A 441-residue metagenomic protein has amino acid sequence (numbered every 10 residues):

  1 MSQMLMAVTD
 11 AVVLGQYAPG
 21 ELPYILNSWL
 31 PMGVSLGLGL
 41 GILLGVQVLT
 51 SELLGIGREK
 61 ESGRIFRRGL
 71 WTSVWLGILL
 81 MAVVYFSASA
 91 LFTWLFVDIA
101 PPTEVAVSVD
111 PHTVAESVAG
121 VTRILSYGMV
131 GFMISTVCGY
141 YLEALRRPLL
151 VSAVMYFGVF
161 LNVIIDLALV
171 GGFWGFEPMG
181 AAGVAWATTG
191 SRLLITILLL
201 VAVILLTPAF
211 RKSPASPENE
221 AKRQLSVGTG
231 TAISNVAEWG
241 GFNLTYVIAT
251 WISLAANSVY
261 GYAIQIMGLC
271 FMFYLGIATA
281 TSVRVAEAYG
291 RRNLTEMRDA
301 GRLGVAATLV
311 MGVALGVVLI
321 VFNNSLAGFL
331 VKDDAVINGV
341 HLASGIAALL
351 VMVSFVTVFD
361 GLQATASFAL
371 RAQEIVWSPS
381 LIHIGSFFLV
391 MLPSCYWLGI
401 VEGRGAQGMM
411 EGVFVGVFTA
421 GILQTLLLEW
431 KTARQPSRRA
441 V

Functional and structural regions predicted by a protein language model:
M1-D10, I124, S135, G158 (+5 more regions): Transmembrane helical elements of multi-pass membrane transporters/channels
M4-P23, T93-H112, A168-M179, W239-L269 (+2 more regions): Helix-terminus/linker motif at the lipid-water interface of multi-pass membrane proteins
Q16-P19, L53-I56, A144-L145, G175-P178 (+4 more regions): Helix-loop interface residues and adjacent transmembrane-helix termini in multi-pass membrane transporters, primarily
P19-L30, T122, A185, L254-L269 (+2 more regions): Small-residue hotspots at the loop-to-helix junctions and early N-terminal turns of transmembrane alpha-helices
Y24-Y85, F132-R146, V151, V259-N323 (+2 more regions): Small-residue-rich hydrophobic transmembrane alpha-helices
L43, I124-E143, V151-V159, V184-L200 (+4 more regions): Short runs within selected transmembrane alpha-helices of multi-pass transporters and secretion channels
T50-V130, F176-T229, V285-F355, G399-V441: Short alpha-helical transmembrane segments in multi-pass integral membrane proteins
V84, Y140, D166, V170 (+8 more regions): Structural signal for membrane-spanning alpha-helices in multi-pass inner-membrane proteins, emphasizing helix cores
